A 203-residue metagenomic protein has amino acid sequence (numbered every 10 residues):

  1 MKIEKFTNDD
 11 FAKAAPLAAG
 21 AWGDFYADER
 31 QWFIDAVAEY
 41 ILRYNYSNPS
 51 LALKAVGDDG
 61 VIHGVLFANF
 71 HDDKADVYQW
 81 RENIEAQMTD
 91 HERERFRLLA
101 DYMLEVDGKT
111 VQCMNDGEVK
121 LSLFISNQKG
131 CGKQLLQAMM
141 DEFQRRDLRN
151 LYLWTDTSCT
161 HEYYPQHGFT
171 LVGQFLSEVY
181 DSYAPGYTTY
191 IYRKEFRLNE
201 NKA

Functional and structural regions predicted by a protein language model:
K2-P16, A27, F70-H71: A short beta-loop-alpha structural element at the N-terminal edge of CoA-dependent acyl/N-acetyltransferase catalytic
W22-I41, D76, W80: Conserved GNAT-fold acetyl-CoA-binding loop/helix
R30-L53, G57-D58, I62, F67: Active-site rim helix/loop that mediates acceptor-substrate recognition in acyltransferases
D72-L123, N127, V179-P185: Conserved acyl-donor/pantetheine-binding loop and adjacent beta-alpha core of acyl/acetyltransferases and related
N115-K120, F143-D156: Conserved GNAT acetyl-CoA-binding A-motif
Q128-D141, Q166: Conserved acetyl-CoA-binding loop-helix of GNAT-fold acetyltransferases
K133, T157-Q174: Conserved active-site alpha-helix within GNAT-family acetyltransferase domains
Y152-W154, T170-T188: Conserved catalytic-core motifs of GNAT/GCN5-like acyltransferases
